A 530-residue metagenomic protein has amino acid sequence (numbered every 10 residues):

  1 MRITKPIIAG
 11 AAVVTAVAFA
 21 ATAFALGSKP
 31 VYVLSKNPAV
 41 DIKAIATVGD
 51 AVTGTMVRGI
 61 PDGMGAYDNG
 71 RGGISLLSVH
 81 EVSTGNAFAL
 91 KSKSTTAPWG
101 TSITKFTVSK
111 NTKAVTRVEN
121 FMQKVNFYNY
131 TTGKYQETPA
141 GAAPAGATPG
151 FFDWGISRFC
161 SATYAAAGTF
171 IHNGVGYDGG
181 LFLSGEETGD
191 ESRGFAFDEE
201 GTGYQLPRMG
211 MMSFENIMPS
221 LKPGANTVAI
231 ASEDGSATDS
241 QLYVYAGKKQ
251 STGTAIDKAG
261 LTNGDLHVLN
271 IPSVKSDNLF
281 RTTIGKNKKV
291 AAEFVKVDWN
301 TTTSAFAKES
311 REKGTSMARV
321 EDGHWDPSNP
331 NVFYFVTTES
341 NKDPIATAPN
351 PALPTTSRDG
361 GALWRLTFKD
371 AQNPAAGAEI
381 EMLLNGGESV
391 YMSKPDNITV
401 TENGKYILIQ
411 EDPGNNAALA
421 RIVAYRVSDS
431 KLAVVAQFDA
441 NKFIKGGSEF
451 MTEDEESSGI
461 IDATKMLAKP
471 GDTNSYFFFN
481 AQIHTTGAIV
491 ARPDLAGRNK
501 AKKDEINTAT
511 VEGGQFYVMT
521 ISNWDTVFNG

Functional and structural regions predicted by a protein language model:
R2-A25: Secretory targeting and sorting signals
L26-G530: Conserved small-residue
